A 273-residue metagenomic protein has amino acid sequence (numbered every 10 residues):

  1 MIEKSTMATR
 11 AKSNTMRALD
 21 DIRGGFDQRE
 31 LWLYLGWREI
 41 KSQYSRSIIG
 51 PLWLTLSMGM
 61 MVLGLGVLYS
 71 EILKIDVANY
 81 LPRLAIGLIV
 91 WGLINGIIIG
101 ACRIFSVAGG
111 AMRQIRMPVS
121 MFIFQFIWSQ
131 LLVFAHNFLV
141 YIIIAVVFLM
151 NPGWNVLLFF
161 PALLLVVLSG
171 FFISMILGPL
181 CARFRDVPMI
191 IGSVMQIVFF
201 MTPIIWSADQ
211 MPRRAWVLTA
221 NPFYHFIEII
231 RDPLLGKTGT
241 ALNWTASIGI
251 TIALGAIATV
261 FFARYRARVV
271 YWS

Functional and structural regions predicted by a protein language model:
M1-S273: Hydrophobic transmembrane alpha-helices and immediately adjacent juxtamembrane helices of multi-pass inner-membrane
